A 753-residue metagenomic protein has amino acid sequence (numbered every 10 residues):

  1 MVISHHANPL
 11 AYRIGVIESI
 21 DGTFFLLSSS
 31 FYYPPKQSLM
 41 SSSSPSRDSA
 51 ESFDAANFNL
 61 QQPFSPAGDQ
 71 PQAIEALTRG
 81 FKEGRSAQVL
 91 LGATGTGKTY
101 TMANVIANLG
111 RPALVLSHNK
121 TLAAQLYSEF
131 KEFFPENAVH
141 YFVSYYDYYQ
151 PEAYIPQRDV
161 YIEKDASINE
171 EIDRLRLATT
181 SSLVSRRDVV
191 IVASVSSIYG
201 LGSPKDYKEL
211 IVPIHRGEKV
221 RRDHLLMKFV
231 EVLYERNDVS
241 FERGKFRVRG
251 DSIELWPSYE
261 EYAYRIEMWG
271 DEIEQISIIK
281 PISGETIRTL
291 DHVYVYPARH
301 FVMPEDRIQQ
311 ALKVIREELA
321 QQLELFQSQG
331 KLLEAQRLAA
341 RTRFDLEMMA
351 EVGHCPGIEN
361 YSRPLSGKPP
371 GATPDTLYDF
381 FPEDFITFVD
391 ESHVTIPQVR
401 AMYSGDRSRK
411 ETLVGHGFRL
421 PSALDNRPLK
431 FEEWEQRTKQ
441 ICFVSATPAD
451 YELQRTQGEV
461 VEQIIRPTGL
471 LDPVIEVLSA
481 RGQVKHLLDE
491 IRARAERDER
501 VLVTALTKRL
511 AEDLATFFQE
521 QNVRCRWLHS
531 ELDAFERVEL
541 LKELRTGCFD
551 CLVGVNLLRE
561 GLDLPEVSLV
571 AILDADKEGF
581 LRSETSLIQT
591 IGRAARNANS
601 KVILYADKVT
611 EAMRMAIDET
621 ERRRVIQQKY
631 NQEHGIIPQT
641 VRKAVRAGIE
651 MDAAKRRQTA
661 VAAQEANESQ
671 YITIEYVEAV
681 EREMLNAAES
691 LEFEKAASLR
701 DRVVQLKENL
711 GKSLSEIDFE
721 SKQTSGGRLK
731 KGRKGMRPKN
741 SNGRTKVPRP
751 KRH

Functional and structural regions predicted by a protein language model:
R47-V89: Conserved pre-motif I regulatory segment
E83-V105: Walker A/P-loop
E83-V89, R111-P112, D188, E499-R500: Pre-Walker A (Motif I) flank of P-loop NTPase domains
T99-P112, K131: Walker A/P-loop NTP-binding motif
P112-A123, R494-T516: Conserved strand-helix element at the start of the C-terminal RecA-like helicase core
A124-E132, E152-Y154, D513-F517: Short amphipathic alpha-helical segment within the helicase RecA-like ATPase core that mediates nucleic-acid
F142-Q150, A166-L175, A505-L510, R526-E539 (+1 more regions): Conserved helicase motor
Y145-V484, E490-R492, F549, R559 (+1 more regions): N-terminal cationic and glycine-rich segments that engage phosphates or anionic surfaces
